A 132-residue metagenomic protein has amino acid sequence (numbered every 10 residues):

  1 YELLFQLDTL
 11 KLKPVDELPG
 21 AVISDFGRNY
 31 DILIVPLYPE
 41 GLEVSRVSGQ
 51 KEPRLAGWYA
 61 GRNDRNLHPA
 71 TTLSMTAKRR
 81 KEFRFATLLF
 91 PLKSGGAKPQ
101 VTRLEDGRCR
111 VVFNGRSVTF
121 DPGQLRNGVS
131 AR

Functional and structural regions predicted by a protein language model:
Y1-R132: CBM-like, beta-strand-rich accessory domains located in the C-terminal region of large, secreted polysaccharide-active
